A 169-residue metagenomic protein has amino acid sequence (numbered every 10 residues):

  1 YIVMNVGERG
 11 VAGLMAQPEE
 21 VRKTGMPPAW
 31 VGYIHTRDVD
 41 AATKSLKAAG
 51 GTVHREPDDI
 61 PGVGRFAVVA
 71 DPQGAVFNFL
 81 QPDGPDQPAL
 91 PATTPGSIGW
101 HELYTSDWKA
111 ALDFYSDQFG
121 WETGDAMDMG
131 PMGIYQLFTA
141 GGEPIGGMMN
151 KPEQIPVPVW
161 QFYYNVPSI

Functional and structural regions predicted by a protein language model:
Y1-G10, A48, E56-G64, L103-E143 (+1 more regions): Core segments of cupin and vicinal oxygen chelate
I2-V6, E20-S45, R65-A70, I98-S106 (+1 more regions): Vicinal oxygen chelate
N5, M15, D58, A70 (+3 more regions): Residue-level detector of conserved, well-ordered beta-strand and adjacent loop positions that form binding/recognition
R9-G13, Q73-F77, G142-G147: Short, charged/polar, Gly/Pro-enriched secondary-structure boundary elements
G13-E19, K23, G32, R55 (+2 more regions): DNA polymerase sliding clamps and clamp-related checkpoint/processivity subunits
E19-R22, G84-A89, G146-M149: A short, acidic/glycine-rich surface segment
A29-I34, L80-D113, W121-D125, V159-F162: N-terminal beta-strand motif that seeds the catalytic metal site of vicinal oxygen chelate
A41-G84: Hydrophobic alpha-helical segments and helix pairs
